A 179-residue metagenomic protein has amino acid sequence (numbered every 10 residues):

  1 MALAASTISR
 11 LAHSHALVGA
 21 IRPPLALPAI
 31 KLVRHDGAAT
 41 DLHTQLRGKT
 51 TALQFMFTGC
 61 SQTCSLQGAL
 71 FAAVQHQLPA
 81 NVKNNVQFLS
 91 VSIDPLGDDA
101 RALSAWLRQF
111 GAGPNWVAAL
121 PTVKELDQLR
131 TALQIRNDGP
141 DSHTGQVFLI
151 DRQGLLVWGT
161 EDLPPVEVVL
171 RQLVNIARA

Functional and structural regions predicted by a protein language model:
M1-S14: N-terminal export signals
H13-T44, A69: N-terminal "domain-start" segment that seeds a small globular fold
L25-A26, T50, S142-T144: Short, small/polar residue-rich loop motifs at catalytic or cofactor-binding pockets
D41-F71: Short active-site neighborhood of thiol/selenol oxidoreductases, capturing the structured segment around
K49-T50, Q67-V91, R108: Conserved helix-turn-beta segment immediately C-terminal to the redox Cys motif in thioredoxin-like folds
K83-D98, P114-L126: Thiol-based oxidoreductase modules, predominantly thioredoxin-like and allied folds used for disulfide exchange
S104-T144: Short, internal strand/loop/helix patches that form the active-site neighborhood or redox-interaction surface
D141-A179: Thiol-/selenol-based redox modules, centered on thioredoxin-like and closely related oxidoreductase domains
